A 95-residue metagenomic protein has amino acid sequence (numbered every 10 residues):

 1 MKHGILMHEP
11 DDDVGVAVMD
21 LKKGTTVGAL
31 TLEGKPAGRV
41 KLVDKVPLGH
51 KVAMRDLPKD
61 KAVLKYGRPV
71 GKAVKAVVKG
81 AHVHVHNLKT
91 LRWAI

Functional and structural regions predicted by a protein language model:
K2-I95: N-terminal small-residue-enriched
